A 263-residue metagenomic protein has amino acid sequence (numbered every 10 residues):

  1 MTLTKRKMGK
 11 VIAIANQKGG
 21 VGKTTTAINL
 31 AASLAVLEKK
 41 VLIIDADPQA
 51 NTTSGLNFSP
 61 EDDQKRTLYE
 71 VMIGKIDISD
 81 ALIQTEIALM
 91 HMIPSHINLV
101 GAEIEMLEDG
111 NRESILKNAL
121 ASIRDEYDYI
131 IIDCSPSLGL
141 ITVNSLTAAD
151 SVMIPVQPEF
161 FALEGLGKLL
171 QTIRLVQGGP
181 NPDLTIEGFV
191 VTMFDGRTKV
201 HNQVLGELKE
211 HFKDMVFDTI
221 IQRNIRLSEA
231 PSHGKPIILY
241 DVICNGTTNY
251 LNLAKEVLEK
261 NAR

Functional and structural regions predicted by a protein language model:
M1-R263: P-loop NTP-binding core
